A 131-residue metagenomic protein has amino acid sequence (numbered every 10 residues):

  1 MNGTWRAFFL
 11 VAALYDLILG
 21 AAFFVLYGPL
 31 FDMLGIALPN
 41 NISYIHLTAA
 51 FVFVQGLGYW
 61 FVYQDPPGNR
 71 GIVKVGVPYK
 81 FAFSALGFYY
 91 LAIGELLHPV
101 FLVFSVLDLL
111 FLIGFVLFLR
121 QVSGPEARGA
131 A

Functional and structural regions predicted by a protein language model:
M1-W5, R128-A131: Short, Lys/Arg-rich, polar N-terminal cytosolic tail immediately upstream of the first transmembrane signal-anchor
N2-F8, D16-S43: Membrane-helix boundary elements
L14-A22, N40-Q64, V75-A85, L109: Core segments of alpha-helical transmembrane spans in multipass integral membrane proteins
A21-F24, W60, F88-L91, I113-L119: Membrane-embedded alpha-helical segments of multi-pass transporters/permeases
L30, Y59-G71, L91-A92: Juxtamembrane helix-break-helix junctions at the cytosolic face of small multi-pass alpha-helical membrane proteins
D32-S43, G71-V75, L96-L107: Non-cytosolic membrane-interface motifs at loop->transmembrane helix junctions
A85-V103, R120: Membrane-helix boundary connector in multi-pass membrane proteins
L110-A131: Membrane-water interface at the C-terminal end of transmembrane alpha helices
